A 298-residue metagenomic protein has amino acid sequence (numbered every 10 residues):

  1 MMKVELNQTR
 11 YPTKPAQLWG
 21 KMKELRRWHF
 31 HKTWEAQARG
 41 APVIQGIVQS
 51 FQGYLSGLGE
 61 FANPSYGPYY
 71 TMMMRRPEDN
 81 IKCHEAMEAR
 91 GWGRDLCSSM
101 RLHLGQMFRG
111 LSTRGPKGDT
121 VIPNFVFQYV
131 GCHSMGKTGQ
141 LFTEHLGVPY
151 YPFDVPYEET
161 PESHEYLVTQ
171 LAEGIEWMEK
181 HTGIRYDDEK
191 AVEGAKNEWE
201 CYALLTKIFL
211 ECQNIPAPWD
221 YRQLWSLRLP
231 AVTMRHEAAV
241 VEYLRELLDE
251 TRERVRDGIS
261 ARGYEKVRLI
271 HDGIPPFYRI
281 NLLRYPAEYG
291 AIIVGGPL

Functional and structural regions predicted by a protein language model:
M1-D188: Trp/Phe/Arg-rich N-terminal binding region typifying the photolyase-homology
M1-P42, E176-L298: A charged, amphipathic alpha-helical module
